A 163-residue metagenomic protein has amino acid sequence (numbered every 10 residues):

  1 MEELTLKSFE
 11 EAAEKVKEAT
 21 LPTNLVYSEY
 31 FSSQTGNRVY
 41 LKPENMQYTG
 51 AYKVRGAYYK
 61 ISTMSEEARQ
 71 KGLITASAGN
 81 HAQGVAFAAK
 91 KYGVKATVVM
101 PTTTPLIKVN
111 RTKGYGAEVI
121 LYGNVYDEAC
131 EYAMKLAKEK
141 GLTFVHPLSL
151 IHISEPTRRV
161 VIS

Functional and structural regions predicted by a protein language model:
E2-K71: Positively charged, low-complexity intrinsically disordered leader regions
T23, Y27, L41-P43, T75 (+2 more regions): General beta-strand structural signal in soluble alpha/beta enzymes
T35, Y92-V94, K140: Helix C-cap/helix->beta junction micro-motif
R38-Y40, K95, E118, T143-F144: Conserved beta-strand segments of alpha/beta enzyme cores
N45-M46, N80, S149-L150: Short glycine-rich anion-binding loops that position phosphate/pyrophosphate groups of nucleotides and phosphorylated
I61, G84-A86, S163: Generic transmembrane alpha-helix signature in multi-pass membrane proteins, especially transporters/channels
L73-L136: Active-site-proximal loop->helix
I151-S163: Single conserved hydrophobic/aromatic residue that forms the stacking wall/gate of nucleotide- or nucleobase-binding
